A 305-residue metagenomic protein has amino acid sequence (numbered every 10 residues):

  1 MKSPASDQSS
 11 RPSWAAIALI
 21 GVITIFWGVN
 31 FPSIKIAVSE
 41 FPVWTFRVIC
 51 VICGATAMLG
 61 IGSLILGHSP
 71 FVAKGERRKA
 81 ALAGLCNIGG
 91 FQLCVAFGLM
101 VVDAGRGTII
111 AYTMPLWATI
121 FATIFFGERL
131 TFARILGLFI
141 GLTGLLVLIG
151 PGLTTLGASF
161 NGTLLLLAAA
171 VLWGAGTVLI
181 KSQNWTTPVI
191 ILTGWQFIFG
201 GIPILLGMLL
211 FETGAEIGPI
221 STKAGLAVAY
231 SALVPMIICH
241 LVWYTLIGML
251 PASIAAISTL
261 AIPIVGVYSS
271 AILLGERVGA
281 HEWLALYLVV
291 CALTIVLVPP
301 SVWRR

Functional and structural regions predicted by a protein language model:
K2, A15, V38-G90, P115-F121 (+4 more regions): Transmembrane alpha-helices of multi-pass small-molecule transport proteins
K2-V51, T155-S182, I202-L206, R304-R305: Glycine-/small-residue-enriched transmembrane alpha-helix faces in small-molecule transporters and effluxers
P12-I17, E40-V48, V72-R78, G150-L172 (+2 more regions): Juxtamembrane helix-entry segments on the extracytoplasmic side of multipass membrane proteins
I17-I20, A80-G84, A96, T108 (+7 more regions): Residue-level signature of transmembrane alpha-helical cores of multipass secondary-active transporters and flippases
I25-F26, N30-F31, L59-A111, V147 (+1 more regions): Specific transmembrane alpha-helical segments of multi-pass solute transporters/efflux pumps, especially DMT/EamA
R47-I49, I88, Q92-L93, A104-T113 (+2 more regions): Helix-helix packing/entry segments at the starts of transmembrane helices
M58, F121, L130-P151, A170 (+4 more regions): Hydrophobic transmembrane alpha-helices of multi-pass small-molecule transport proteins
G75-L82, L130-L142, T163, T187-F197 (+1 more regions): Cytoplasmic-side transmembrane-helix entry/capping segments in multi-pass membrane proteins
